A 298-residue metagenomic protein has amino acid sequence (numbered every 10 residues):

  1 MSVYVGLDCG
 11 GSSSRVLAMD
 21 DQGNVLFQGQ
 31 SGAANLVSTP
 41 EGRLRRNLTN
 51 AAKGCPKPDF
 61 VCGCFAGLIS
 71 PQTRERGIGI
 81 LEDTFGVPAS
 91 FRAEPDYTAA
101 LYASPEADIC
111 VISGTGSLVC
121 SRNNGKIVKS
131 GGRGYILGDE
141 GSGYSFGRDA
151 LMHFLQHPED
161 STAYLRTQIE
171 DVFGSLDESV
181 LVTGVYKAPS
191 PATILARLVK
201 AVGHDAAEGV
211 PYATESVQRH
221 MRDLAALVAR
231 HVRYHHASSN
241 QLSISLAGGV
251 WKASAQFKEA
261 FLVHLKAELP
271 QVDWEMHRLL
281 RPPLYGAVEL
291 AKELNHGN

Functional and structural regions predicted by a protein language model:
M1, P88-V111, G125-K126, H236: Conserved phosphate-binding catalytic cores of ATP/NTP-utilizing and phosphoryl-transfer enzymes
M1-K57, A103-I109, L151-N298: ATP-binding/phosphotransfer module of carbohydrate and carboxylate kinases, centering on a glycine-rich
G11, A99, S117: Short, glycine/acidic-enriched loop or turn micro-motifs at the edges of active sites
L36, K53-R92, S243: Short beta-strand-loop/turn "lid" adjacent to the catalytic site in phosphate-handling enzymes
C62-I69, S113-G116, L242-K252: Glycine-rich beta-strand-to-loop/alpha-helix junction loops that act as flexible
Q72-R76, Y102-E106, S121-N124, F257: Short, conserved acidic/polar surface loops in the N-terminal third of protein domains
E82-G86, R92, I127-G134, K266-E275: Glycine/charged-rich beta-loop-alpha catalytic/anionic-binding loops adjacent to active sites
E106-H157: Glycine-rich phosphate-binding loop of actin/hexokinase-like ATP-binding domains
